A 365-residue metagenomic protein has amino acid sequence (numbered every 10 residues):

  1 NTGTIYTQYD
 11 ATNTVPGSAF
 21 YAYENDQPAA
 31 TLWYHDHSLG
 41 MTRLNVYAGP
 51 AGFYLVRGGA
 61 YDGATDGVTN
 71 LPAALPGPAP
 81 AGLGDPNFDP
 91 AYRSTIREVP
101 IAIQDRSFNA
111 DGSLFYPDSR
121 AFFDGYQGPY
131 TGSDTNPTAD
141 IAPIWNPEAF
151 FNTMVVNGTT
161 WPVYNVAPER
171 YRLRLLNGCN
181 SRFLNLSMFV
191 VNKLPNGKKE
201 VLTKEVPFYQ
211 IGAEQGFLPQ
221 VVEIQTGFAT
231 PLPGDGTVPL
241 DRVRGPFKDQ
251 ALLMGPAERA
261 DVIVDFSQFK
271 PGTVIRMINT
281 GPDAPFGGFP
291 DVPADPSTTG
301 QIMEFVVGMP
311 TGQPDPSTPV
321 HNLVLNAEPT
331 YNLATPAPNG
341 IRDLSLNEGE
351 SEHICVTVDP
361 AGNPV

Functional and structural regions predicted by a protein language model:
N1, I103-A110, F115-N326, N332: Histidine- and aromatic-rich segments of cupredoxin/plastocyanin-like copper-binding domains
N1-A29, A64-P80, L240-L253: Aromatic/His-enriched, Gly/Pro-containing loop or helix-boundary segments that lie immediately adjacent to catalytic
N13-V15, N25-P28, V46-Y47, Y92-I96 (+5 more regions): Extracellular/periplasmic catalytic domains that process cell-envelope and extracellular macromolecules
P16-F20, I96-P100, W161, R170-R172 (+2 more regions): Intrinsic-disorder/low-complexity, polar/charged segments enriched in Ser/Thr/Lys/Arg/Asp/Glu/Gln
Q27-L71: Hydrophobic or amphipathic alpha-helical targeting/insertion segments
W33, G52-L55, V99-I103, R174-L175 (+2 more regions): Structural recognition of the beta-strand scaffold that forms the well-ordered cores of secreted hydrolase catalytic
G59-T95, P310-E328, N332-P336: Low-complexity, Pro/Ser/Thr- and charge-rich linker/hinge segments at domain boundaries
M277, A327-V365: C-terminal substrate/ligand-recognition segments
